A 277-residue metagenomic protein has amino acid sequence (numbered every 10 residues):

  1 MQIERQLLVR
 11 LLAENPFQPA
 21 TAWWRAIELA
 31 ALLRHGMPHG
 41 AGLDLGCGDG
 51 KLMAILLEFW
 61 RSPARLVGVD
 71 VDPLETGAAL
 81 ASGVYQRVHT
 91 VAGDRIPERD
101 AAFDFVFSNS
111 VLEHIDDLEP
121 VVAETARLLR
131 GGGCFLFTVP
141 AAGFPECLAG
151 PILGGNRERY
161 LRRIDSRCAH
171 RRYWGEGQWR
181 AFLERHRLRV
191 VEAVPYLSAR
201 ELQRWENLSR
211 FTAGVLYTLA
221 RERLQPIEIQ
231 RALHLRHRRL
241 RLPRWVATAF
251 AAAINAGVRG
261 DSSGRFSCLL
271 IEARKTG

Functional and structural regions predicted by a protein language model:
M1-R99, F105-F107, V122, A252 (+1 more regions): Conserved N-terminal segment of class I S-adenosyl-L-methionine
Q18-P19, D116-E124, C134-L270: S-adenosyl-L-methionine-dependent methyltransferase catalytic module, highlighting the catalytic core
G48-L52, D72-L74, L112, A142-F144 (+1 more regions): Short, solvent-exposed loop/turn segments at secondary-structure junctions
L57-E58, A126-R130: Surface-exposed amphipathic alpha-helices with a cationic face
P63, V84-Y85, G132, R187-V190: A generic structural signal for alpha->beta connector loops
R95, E113, R127: Glycine-/small-residue-rich active-site loops that bind phosphorylated ligands and cofactors
F107-D116: A short SAM/SAH-binding and catalytic strip from SAM-dependent methyltransferases
A273-T276: Active-site beta-strand termini and strand-to-loop segments that position acidic
